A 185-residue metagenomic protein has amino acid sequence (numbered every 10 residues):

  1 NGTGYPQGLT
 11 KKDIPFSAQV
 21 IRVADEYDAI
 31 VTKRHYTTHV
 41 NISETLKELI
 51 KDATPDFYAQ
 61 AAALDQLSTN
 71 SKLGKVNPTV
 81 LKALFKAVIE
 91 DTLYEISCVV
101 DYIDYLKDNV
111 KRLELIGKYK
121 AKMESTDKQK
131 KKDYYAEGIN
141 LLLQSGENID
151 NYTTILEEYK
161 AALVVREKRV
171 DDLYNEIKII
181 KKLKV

Functional and structural regions predicted by a protein language model:
N1-V185: Metal-dependent catalytic cores of enzymes that make or break cyclic nucleotides and related phosphoester linkages
